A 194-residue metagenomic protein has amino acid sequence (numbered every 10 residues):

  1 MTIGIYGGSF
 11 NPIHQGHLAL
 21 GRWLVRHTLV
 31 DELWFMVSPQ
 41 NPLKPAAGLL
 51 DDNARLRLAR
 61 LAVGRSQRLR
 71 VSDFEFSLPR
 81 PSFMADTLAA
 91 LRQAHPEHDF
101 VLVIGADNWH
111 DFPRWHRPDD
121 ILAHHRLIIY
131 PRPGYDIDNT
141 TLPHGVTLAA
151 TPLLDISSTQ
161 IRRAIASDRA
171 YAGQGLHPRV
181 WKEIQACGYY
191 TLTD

Functional and structural regions predicted by a protein language model:
M1-D194: Nucleotidyltransferase catalytic core that binds NTPs
